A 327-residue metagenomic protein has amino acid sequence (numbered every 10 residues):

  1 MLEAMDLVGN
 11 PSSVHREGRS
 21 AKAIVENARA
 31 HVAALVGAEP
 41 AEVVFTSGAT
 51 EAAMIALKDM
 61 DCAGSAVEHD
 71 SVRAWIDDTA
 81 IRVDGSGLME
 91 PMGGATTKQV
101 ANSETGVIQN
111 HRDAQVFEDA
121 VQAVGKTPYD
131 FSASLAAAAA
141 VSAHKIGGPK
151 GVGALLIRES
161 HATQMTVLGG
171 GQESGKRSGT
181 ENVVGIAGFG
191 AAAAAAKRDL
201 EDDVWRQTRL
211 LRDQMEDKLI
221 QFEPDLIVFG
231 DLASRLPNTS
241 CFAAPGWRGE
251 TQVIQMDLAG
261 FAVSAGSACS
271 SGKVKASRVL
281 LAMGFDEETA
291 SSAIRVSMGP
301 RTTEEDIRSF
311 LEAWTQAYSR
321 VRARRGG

Functional and structural regions predicted by a protein language model:
M1-G327: Pyridoxal 5′-phosphate
